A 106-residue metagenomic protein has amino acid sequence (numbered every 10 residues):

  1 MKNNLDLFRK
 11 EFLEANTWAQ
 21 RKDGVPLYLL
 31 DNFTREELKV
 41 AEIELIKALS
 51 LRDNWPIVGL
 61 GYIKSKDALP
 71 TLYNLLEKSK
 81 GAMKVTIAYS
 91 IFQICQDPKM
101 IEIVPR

Functional and structural regions predicted by a protein language model:
M1-D67, N74-V85, Q93-R106: Extended repeat-based scaffolds of very large eukaryotic assembly and lipid-transport proteins
A88: Alpha-helical ds-nucleic-acid-binding substructure associated with the helix-hairpin-helix region of base-excision DNA
